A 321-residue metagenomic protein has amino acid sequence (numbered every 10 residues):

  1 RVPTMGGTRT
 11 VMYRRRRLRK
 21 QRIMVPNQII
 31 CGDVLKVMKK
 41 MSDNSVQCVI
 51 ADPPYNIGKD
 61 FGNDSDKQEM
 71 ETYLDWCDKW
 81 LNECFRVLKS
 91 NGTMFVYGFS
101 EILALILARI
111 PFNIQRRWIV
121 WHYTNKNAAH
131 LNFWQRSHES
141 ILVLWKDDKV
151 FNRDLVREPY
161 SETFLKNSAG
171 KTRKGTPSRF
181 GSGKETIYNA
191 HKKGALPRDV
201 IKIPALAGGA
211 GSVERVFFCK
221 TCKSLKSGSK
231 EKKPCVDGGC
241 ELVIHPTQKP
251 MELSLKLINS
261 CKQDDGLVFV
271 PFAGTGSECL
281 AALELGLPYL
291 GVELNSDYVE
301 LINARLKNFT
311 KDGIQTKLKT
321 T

Functional and structural regions predicted by a protein language model:
T4-L301: Core catalytic lobe of class I
L18-M24, N303-L318: Short, conserved SAM-binding/catalytic segment of Class I S-adenosyl-L-methionine-dependent methyltransferases
D154-P159, G313-T321: Short, flexible loop/turn segments with low-complexity composition
